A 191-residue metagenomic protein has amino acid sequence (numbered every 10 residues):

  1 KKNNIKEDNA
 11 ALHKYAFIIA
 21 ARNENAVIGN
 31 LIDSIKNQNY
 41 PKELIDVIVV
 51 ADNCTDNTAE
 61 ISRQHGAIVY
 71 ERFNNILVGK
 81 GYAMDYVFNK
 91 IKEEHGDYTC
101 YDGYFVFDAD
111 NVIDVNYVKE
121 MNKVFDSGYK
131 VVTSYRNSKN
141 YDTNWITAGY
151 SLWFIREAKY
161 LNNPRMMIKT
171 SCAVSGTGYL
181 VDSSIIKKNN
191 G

Functional and structural regions predicted by a protein language model:
K1-A11: N-terminal membrane-anchoring/stem segments of glycan-assembly enzymes
H13-A16, D46: Cell-envelope/extracellular polymer assembly enzymes that use nucleotide-activated donors
G29, D56-R63, N116: Acidic helix N-cap motif at the loop->helix transition within catalytic regions of sugar-transfer enzymes
D33-L44: Short, acidic, metal-binding catalytic loop of nucleotide-sugar glycosyltransferases
A51-A59, N74-I76, V112: A conserved acidic beta->alpha catalytic loop
N57, F107-K123: Acidic donor-binding/catalytic loop of UDP-sugar-dependent glycosyltransferases, especially processive GT2
F73-G96, N116-G191: Long helical/loop segments within the catalytic core of UDP-sugar-dependent glycosyltransferases, especially the large
G96-V112: Short beta-strand-to-loop acidic/aromatic patch adjacent to the donor-nucleotide binding site
